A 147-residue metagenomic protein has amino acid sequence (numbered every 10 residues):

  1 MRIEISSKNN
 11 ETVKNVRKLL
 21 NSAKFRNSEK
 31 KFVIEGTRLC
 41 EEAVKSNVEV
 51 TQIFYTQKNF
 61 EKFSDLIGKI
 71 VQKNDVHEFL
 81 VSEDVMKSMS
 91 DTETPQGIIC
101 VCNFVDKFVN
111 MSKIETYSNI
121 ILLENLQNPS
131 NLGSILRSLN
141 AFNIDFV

Functional and structural regions predicted by a protein language model:
M1-S64, G68: Boundary-proximal intrinsically disordered activation/regulatory segments immediately upstream of a helical core
K45, F79, D84, D106 (+1 more regions): RNA substrate-binding interface of SAM-dependent RNA methyltransferases
V50, D75-V76, I144: A generic structural signal for alpha->beta connector loops
K58, N103-K107: Short loop segments at secondary-structure junctions
L66-K73, S138: Catalytic-core regions built around general acid/base machinery
V71-D91: A glycine-rich helix N-cap at a beta->alpha junction
T92-Q96: Ordered, amphipathic secondary-structure segments that act as subunit-interaction surfaces in large macromolecular
C100: Glycine-rich phosphate-binding loops that contact phosphosugars or nucleotide phosphates
